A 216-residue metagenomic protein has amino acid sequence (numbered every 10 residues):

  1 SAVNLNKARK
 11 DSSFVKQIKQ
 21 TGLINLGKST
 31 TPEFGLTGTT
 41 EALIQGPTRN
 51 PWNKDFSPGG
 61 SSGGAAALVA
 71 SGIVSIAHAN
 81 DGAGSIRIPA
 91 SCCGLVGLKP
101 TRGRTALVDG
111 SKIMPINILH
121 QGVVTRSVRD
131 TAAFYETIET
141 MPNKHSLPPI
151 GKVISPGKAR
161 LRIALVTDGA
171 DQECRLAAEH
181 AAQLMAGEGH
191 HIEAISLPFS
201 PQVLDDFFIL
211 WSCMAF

Functional and structural regions predicted by a protein language model:
S1-N6: N-terminal, positively charged, Ser/Thr/Ala/Gly-biased leader segments that form transit/presequence-like amphipathic
K10-S12, K16-Y135: Short glycine/serine-rich loop segments
L26, H191-S196: General small-molecule cofactor/ligand-binding pocket signal
A42, G46, D205-F216: Charged, often glycine-rich, active-site loop that binds/positions anionic groups
R87-A90, I154-G157, F208-W211: Short glycine-biased active-site loop of nucleotidyltransferases that positions the nucleotide triphosphate and helps
K99-H180, F199: A short helix-breaking turn/cap at a secondary-structure junction
A178-H190: Short helix-loop-beta junction
